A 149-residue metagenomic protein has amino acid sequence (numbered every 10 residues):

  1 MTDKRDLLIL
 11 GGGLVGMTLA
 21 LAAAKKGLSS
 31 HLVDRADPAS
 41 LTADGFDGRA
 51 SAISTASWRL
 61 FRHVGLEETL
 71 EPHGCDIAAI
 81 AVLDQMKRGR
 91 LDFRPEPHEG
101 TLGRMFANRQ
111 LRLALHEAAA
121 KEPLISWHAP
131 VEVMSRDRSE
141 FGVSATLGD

Functional and structural regions predicted by a protein language model:
M1-I9, L32-D34, S40, F141-G142: Long, low-complexity, intrinsically disordered polar/charged segments
R5-L32: N-terminal Rossmann-like FAD-binding beta1-loop-alpha1 element of flavoenzymes
A24-R49: Glycine-rich FAD pyrophosphate-binding loop
G27, G65, L124: Short glycine-rich hinge loops at helix-strand junctions in the catalytic core of two-component histidine kinases
G45-D84: N-terminal FAD cofactor-binding segment of flavoenzymes
H73-D149: Conserved N-terminal helical subregion
